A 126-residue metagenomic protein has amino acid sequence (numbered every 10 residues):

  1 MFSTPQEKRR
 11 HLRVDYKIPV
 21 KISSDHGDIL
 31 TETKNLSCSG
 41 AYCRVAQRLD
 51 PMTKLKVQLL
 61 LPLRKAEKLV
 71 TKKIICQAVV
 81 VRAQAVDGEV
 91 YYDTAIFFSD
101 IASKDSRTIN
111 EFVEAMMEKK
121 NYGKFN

Functional and structural regions predicted by a protein language model:
M1-L36, R44-A46, E114-N126: N-terminal helix initiation/capping motif
D15, K68-Q77: Short coil-to-beta-strand transition motifs
D25, C38, A83-G88: Short, conserved beta-turn/loop elements at beta-strand boundaries and strand-helix junctions
N35, Q47, V80-R82, D100: A residue-level detector for short acidic-glycine micro-motifs
L60-R64: Short, charged beta-turn/beta-strand-edge "cap" motif at the junction between a beta-strand and an adjacent loop
D87-N126: C-terminal output/interaction extensions
